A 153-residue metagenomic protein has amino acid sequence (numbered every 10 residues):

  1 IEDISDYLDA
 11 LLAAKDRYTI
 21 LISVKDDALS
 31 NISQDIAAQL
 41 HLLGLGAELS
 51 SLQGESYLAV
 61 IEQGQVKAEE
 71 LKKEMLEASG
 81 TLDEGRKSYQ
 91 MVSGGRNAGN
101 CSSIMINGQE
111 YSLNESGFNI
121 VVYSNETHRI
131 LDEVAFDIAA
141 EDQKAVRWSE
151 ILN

Functional and structural regions predicted by a protein language model:
I1-N153: Short acidic-hydrophobic catalytic motif
